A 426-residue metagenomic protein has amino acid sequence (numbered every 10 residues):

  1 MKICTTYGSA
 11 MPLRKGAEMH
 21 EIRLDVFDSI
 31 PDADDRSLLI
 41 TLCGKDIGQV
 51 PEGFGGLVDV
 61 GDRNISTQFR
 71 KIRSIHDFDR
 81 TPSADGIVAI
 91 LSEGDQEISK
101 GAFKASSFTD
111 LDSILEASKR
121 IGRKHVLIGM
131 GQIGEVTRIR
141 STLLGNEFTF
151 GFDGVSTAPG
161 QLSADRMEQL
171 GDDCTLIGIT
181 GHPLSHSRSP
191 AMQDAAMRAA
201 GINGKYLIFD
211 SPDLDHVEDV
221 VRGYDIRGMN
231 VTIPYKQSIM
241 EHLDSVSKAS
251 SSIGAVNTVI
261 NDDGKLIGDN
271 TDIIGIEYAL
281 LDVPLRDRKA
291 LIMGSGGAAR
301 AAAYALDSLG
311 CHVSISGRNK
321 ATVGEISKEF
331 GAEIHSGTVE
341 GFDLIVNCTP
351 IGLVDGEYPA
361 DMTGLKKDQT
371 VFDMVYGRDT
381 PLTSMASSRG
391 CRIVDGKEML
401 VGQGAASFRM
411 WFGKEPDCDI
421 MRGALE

Functional and structural regions predicted by a protein language model:
M1-G48, P183, Q193, S211-D213: Conserved N-terminal beta1-alpha1 strand-loop-helix module at the mouth
H20, V58, I114: Conserved, mostly hydrophobic/aromatic
D34, T67, L285, D361-Q369: Short, conserved loop/helix-junction motifs that constitute active-site signature segments in enzyme catalytic cores
R63-T175: Catalytic alpha/beta core domains of metabolic enzymes, predominantly
G129, G178-P183, N270-D272, L280 (+3 more regions): Glycine-rich adenosine-cofactor-binding loop
C174-V283, R378, M385: Phosphate/diphosphate ligand-binding glycine-rich loop within oxidoreductases
L309-F330: NAD(P)-binding Rossmann-fold cofactor-contacting core
K328-V394, E398: Rossmann-like adenosine-cofactor binding region
